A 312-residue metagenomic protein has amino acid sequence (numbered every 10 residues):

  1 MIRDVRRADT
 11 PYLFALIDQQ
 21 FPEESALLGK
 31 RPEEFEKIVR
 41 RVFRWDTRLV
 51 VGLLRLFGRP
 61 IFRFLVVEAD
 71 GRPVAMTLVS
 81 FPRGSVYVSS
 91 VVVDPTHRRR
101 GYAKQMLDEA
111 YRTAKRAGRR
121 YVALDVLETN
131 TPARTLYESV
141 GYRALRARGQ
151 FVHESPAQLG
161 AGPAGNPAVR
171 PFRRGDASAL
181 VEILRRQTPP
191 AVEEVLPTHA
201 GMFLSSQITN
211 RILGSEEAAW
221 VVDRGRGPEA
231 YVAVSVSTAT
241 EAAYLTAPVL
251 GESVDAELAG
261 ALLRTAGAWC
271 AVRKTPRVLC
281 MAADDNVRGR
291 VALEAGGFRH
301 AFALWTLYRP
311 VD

Functional and structural regions predicted by a protein language model:
M1-K30, P167-I183, Q187-E193: A short beta-loop-alpha structural element at the N-terminal edge of CoA-dependent acyl/N-acetyltransferase catalytic
P22-L65, A69, E194-A219: Active-site rim helix/loop that mediates acceptor-substrate recognition in acyltransferases
F64-V66, R72-S80, Y87-V92, V221 (+1 more regions): Conserved beta-strand in the GNAT
S90-V93, R99-R112, R116, T135-S139 (+1 more regions): Conserved acetyl-CoA-binding loop-helix of GNAT-fold acetyltransferases
D94, L124-A133, F151-S155, L279-G289 (+1 more regions): Conserved beta-strand-loop-alpha-helix junction that forms the acyl-donor binding cleft
K104, E128-R146, D284-F302: Conserved active-site alpha-helix within GNAT-family acetyltransferase domains
A114-L127, V272-A282: Conserved GNAT acetyl-CoA-binding A-motif
D125-V126, R143-P156, R299-V311: Conserved catalytic-core motifs of GNAT/GCN5-like acyltransferases
